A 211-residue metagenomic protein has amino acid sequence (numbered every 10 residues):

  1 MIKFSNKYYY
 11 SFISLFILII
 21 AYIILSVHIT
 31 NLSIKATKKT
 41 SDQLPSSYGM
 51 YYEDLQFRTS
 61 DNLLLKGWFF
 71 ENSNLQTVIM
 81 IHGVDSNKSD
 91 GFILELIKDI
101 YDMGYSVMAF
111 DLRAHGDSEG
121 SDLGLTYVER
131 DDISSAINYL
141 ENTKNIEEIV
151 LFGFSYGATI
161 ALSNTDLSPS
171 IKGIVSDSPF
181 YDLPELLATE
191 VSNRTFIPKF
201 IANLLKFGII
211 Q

Functional and structural regions predicted by a protein language model:
Y10-R58, W68: An N-terminal hydrophobic leader/cap segment in hydrolases
L75-G83: Short beta-strand element of the alpha/beta-hydrolase
D85-K98, L112: The serine-hydrolase catalytic nucleophile loop
I97-E119: Conserved alpha/beta-hydrolase
L123-K144: Alpha/beta-hydrolase active-site loop
K144-S155: Alpha/beta-hydrolase fold nucleophile elbow
G153-S163: Glycine-rich nucleophile elbow surrounding the catalytic serine of serine-hydrolase chemistry
S163-Q211: Hydrolase active-site cap/lid region
